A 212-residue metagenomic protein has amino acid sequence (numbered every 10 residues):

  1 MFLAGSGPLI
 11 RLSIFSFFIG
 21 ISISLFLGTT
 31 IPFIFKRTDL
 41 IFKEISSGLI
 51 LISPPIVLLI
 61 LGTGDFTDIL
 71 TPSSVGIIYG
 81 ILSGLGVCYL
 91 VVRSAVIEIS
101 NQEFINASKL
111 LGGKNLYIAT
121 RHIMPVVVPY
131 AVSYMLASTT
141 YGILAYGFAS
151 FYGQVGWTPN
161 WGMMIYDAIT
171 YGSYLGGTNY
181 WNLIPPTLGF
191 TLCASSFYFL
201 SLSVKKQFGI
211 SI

Functional and structural regions predicted by a protein language model:
M1-F33, C193: Transmembrane alpha-helix signature in integral membrane proteins
I10-R11, F15-I19, I23, L116-A149: Transmembrane alpha-helices
L25-T29, F33, R37-E44, V91 (+3 more regions): Membrane-spanning helices that line or support transport/gating and their immediate boundary helices in channels
T38-Y89, S94-E98, V132: Generic hydrophobic transmembrane alpha-helix motif, especially the helices
L59, G76, G84, A131-M164: Non-cytoplasmic
G64-L70, Y79-S83, L136, L175-I212: C-terminal transmembrane helix and the adjacent membrane-cytosol boundary/short C-terminal tail of inner/organellar
V91-I123, V127: Short cytoplasmic-facing helical segments at TM-TM junctions of multi-pass membrane proteins
A145-I184, G189: Glycine-rich helix-loop "coupling/hinge" segments at transmembrane-helix boundaries in multipass transporters
